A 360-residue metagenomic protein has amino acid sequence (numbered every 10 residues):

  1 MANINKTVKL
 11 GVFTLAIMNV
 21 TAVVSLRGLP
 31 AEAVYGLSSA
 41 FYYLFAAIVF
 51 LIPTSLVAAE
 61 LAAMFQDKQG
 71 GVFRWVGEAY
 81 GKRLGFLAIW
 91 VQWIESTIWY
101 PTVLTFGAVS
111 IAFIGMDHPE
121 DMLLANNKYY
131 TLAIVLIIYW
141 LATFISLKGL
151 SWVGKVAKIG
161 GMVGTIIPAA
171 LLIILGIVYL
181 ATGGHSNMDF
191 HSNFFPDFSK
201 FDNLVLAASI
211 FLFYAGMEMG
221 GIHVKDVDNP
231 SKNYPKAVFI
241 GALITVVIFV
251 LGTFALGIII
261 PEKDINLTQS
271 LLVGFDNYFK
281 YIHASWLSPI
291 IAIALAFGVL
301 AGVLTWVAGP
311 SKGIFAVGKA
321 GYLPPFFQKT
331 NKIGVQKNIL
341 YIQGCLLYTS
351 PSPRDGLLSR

Functional and structural regions predicted by a protein language model:
M1-E60, F65-Q69: Membrane-interface "cap" regions at the ends of multi-pass membrane proteins
A2-I4, G77, L104-A133, I167 (+3 more regions): Helix-loop-helix connectors at the membrane interface of multi-pass transporters/channels
K9-R27, A46-A47, V135-I138, F195-I259 (+1 more regions): Hydrophobic, membrane-embedded alpha-helices of multi-pass small-molecule transporters
P30-F41, G115-K128, L150-M162, I290 (+3 more regions): Transmembrane helix-loop boundary segments of multi-pass membrane transporters
V34, I52-Y139, T143-L147, A296-A316 (+1 more regions): Hydrophobic transmembrane alpha-helices that form the core helical bundles of multi-pass secondary transporters
R74-W75, G81, F113-E120, F239-L304 (+2 more regions): TM-loop-TM module centered on a large, flexible mid-protein loop between adjacent transmembrane helices in multi-pass
I114, V163-F194, T253-I260: Hydrophobic alpha-helical segments and their helix-loop junctions in multi-pass secondary transporters
T131-G183, A215, V238-L243, R360: Membrane-interface loop-to-helix entry segments
